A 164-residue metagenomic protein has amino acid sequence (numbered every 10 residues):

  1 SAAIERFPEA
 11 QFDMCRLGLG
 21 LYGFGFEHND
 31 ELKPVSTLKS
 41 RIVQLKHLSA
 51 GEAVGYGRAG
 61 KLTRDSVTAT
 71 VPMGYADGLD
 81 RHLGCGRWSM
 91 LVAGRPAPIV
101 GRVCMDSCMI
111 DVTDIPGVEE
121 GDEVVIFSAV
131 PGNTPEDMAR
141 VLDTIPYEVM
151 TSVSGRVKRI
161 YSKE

Functional and structural regions predicted by a protein language model:
S1-E164: Active-site anion/phosphate-binding pocket segments in diverse small-molecule metabolic enzymes
